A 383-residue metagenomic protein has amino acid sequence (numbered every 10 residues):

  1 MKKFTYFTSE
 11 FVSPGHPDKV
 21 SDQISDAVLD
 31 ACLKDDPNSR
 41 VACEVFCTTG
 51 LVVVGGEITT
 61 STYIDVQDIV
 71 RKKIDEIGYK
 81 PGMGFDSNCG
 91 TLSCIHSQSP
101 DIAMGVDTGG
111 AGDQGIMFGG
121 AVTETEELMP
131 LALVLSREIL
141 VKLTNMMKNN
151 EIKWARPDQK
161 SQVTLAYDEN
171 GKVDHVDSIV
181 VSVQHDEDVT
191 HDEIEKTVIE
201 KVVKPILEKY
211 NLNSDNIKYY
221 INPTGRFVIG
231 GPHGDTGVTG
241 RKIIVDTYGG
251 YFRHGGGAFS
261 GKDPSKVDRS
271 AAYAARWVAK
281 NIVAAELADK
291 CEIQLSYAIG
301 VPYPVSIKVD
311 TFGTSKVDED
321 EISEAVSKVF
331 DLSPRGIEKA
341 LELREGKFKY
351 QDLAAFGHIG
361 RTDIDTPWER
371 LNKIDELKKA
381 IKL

Functional and structural regions predicted by a protein language model:
M1-A42: N-terminal, positively charged regions that mediate nucleic acid binding
K2, T48-T49, V122-T123, Y248-H254: Short connector loops/turns at beta-strand edges and beta->alpha or beta->beta junctions
T8-F11, G50, D68, D75-K80 (+4 more regions): Glycine-rich, mobile lid/loop segments that gate access to catalytic sites or pores
S39-C43, Q159-L165, I217-I221, L287-A298: A short glycine-rich, hydrophobically flanked beta-strand micro-motif that places a catalytic Asp/Glu for divalent metal
A42-T60, I299-Y303: Short, charge-patterned binding micro-sites
T48, K290, Y297-L383: Internal helix-turn-beta structural module
T190-I282: Glycine-rich anion/phosphate-binding loop at the beta-strand->alpha-helix junction
